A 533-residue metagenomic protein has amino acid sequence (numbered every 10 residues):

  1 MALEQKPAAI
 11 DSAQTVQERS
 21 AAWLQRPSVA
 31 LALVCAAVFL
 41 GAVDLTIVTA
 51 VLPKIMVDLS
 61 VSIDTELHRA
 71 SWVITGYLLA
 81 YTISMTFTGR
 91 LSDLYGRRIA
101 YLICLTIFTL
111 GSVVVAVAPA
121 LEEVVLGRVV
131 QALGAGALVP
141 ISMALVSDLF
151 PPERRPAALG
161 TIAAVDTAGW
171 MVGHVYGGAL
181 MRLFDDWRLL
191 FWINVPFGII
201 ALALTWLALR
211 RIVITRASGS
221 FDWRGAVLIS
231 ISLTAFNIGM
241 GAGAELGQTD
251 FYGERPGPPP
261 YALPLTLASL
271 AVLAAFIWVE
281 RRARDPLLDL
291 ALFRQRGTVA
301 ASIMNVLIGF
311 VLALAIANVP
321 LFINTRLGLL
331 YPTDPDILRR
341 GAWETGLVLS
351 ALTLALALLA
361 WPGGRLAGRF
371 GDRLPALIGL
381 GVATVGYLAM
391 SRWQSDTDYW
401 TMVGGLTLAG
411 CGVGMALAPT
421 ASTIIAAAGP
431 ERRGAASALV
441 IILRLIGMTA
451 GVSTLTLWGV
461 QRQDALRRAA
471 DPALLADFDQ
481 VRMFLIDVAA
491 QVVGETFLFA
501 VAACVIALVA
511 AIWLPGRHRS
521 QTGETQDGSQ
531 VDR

Functional and structural regions predicted by a protein language model:
A2-V38, A42, R210, P259 (+4 more regions): Transmembrane-helix exit segments and adjacent C-terminal regions of multi-pass membrane proteins
P27-L78, G257-P264, R284-A421, G429 (+1 more regions): Transmembrane core module of solute transporters
T46, L78-T86, G136, W170-M171 (+3 more regions): Residue-level signature of mid-helix packing/kink "hotspots" within the transmembrane helices of 12-pass Major
K54, T86-R90, L94, A179 (+1 more regions): Membrane-interface helix termini in secondary transporters
S84, Y95-L105, P119-E122, I141 (+3 more regions): C-terminal module of multi-pass small-molecule transporters
D93-G225: Helix-loop-helix hairpins in multi-pass membrane proteins, especially solute transporters
G169-M181, M240, P320, G451-G459: Small-residue (Gly/Pro/Ala) motifs that create kinks and tight helix-helix packing interfaces
R182-I303, V311, V488-Q491, D532: Hydrophobic transmembrane-helix bundles of small-molecule transporters
